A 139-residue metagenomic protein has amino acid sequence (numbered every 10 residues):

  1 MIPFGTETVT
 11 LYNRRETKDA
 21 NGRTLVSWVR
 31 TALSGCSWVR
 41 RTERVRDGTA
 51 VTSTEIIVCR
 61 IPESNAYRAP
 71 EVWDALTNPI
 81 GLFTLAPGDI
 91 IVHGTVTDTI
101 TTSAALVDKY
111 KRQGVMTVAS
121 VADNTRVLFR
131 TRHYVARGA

Functional and structural regions predicted by a protein language model:
M1-V29, V39: N-terminal intrinsically disordered, low-complexity, charge/repeat-rich segments that act as generic
V26-A139: Short, conserved turn/kink motifs that form compact alpha/beta structural patches or helix kinks used as
